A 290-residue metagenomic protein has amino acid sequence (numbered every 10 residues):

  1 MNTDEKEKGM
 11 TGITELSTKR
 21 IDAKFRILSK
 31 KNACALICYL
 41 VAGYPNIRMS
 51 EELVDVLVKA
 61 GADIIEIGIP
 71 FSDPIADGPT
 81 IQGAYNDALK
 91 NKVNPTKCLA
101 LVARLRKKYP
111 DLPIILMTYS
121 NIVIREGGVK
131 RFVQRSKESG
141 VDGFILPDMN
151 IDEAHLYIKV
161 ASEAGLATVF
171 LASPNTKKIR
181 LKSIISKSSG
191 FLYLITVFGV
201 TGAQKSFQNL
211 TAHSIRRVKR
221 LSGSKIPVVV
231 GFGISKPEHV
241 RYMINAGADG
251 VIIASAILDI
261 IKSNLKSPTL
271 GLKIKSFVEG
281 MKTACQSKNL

Functional and structural regions predicted by a protein language model:
M1-G12: Short, low-complexity, charge-dense intrinsically disordered segments
M10-I37, V102-K107, R216, N289: N-terminal amphipathic alpha-helix/helix-capping segment at the start of soluble metabolic enzymes
K31-I37, Y109-Y119, A161-L171, R220-G231: Short beta-strand/loop segments at the ligand-binding rim of alpha/beta enzyme cores
I47-V56, T176-S186, S222, I234-V251: Catalytic cores of alpha/beta
D63-P74, G143-I145, N150-E153, L194-A203 (+1 more regions): Glycine-rich phosphate-binding active-site loops on the catalytic face of alpha/beta enzymes
K90-V93, G140-E153, A167-T176, L181 (+1 more regions): Catalytic beta/alpha-barrel core
L181-R220, I260-L265: Glycine/Thr-rich beta-alpha phosphate-binding loop at enzyme active sites
R216-S224, S235-L290: Alpha/beta catalytic cores of nucleotide-metabolism and tRNA/nucleoside-modifying enzymes
